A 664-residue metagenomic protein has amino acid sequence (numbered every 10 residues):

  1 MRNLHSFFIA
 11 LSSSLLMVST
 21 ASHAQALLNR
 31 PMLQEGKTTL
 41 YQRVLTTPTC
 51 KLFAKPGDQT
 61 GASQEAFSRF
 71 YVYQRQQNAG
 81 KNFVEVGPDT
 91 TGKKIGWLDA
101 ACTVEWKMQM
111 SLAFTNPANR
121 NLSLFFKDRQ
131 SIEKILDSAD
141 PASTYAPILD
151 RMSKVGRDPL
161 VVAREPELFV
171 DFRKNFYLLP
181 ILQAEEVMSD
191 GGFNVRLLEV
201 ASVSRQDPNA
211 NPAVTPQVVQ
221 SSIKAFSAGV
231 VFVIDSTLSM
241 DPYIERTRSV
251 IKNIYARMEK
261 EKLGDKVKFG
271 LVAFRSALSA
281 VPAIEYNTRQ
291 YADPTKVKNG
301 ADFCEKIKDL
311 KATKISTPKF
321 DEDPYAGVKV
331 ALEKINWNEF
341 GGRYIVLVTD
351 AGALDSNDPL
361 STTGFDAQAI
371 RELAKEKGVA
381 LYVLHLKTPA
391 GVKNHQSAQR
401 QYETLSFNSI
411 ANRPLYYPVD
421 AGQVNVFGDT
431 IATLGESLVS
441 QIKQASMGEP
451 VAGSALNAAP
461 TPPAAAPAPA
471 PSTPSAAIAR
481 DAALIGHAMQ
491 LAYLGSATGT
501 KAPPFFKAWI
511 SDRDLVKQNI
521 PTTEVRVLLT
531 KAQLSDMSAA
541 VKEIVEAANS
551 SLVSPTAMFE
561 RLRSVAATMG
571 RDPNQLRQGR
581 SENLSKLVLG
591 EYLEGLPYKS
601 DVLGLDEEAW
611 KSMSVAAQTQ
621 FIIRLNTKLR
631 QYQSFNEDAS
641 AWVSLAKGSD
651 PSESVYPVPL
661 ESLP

Functional and structural regions predicted by a protein language model:
I9-S19: Bacterial N-terminal signal peptides
A26-L28, T60-A101, P147-R196: SH3/SH3-like beta-barrel superfamily modules
T91-G92, T103-E105, S236-D241, R275-V281 (+5 more regions): Solvent-exposed loop/turn segments at secondary-structure junctions within structured extracellular/periplasmic domains
F172-V231, T237-E245, R257-K260: Acidic, polar low-complexity linker/tail segments
K224-D293, V328, Y344-V346: Von Willebrand factor
A228, G264-G270, W337-I345, G352 (+2 more regions): Loop/turn elements at helix/coil->beta-strand transitions in domains of secreted/extracellular proteins
Q290-R343, A353, K387, G391-N394: Von Willebrand factor
E372, K387-P664: P/S/T/G-enriched low-complexity
